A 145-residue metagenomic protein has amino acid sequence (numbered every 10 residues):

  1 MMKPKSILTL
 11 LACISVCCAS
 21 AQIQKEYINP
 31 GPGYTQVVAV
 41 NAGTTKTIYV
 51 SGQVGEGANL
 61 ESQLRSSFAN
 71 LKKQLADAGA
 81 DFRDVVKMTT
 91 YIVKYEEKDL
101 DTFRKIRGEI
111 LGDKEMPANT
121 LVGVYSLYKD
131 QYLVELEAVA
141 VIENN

Functional and structural regions predicted by a protein language model:
P4-L8, C13, C17-A78, R83-V86 (+1 more regions): N-terminal presequence-like segments and the immediate start of the first folded domain
